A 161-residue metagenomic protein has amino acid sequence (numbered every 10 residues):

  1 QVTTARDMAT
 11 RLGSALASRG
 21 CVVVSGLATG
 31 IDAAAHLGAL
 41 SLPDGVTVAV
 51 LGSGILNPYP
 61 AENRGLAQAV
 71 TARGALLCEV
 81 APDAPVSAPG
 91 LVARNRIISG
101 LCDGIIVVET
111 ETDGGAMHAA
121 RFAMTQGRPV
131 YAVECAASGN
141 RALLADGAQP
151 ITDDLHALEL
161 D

Functional and structural regions predicted by a protein language model:
Q1-D161: Glycine-biased, small-residue-rich flexible motifs in mid-sequence functional cores and linkers
